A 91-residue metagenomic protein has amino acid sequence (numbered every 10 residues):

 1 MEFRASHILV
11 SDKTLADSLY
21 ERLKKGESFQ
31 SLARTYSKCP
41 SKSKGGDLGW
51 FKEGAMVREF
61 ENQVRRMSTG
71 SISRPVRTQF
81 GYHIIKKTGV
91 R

Functional and structural regions predicted by a protein language model:
M1-K25, P40-M56, I85-R91: Well-structured core secondary-structure elements of compact alpha/beta domains
M1-L9, R34-Y36, E59-R91: Proteostasis/folding factors centered on peptidyl-prolyl cis-trans isomerases
T14-E21, Q30-R34, N62: Solvent-exposed, polar/charged alpha-helical surfaces in well-ordered, non-transmembrane soluble domains, broadly
K25-Q30, G70: Glycine-centered tight-turn and secondary-structure capping sites
